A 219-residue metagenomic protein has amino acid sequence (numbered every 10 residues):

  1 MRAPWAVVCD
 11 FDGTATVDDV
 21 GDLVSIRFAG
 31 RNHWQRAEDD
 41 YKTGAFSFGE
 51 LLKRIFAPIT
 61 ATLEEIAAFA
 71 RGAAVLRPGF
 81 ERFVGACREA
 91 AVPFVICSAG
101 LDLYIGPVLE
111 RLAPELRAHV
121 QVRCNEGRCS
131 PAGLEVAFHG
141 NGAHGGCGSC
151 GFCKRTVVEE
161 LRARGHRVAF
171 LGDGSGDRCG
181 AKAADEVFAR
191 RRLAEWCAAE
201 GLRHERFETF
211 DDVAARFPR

Functional and structural regions predicted by a protein language model:
R2-A113, H119-E126: Alpha-helical substrate-recognition element adjacent to the catalytic core
G79-G85, E89-P93, G100-R219: C-terminal cap/substrate-recognition subdomain and adjoining C-terminal extension of metal-dependent phosphatase-like
